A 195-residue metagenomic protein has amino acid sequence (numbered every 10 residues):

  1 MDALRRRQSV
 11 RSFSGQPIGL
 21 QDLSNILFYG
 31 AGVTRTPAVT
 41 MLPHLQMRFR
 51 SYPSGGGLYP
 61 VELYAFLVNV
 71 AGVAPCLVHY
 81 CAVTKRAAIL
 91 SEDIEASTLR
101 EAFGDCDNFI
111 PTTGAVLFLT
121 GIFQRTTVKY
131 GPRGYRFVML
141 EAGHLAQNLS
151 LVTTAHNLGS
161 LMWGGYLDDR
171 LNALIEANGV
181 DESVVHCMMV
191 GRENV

Functional and structural regions predicted by a protein language model:
M1-T112: N-terminal amphipathic, basic helical "cap/leader" segment at the start of enzyme domains
R6-R7, T126, A146, N178: Extended interaction regions within the primary functional domain
I26, L63, L117-L119, F123-R125 (+2 more regions): Small-aliphatic-rich amphipathic alpha-helix that forms the alpha element of a beta-alpha
G55, G159-W163, V180: Short, surface-exposed helix-loop/turn micro-motifs enriched in polar/charged residues
V68-V70, I122, E193: Solvent-exposed coil/turn segments that connect beta secondary-structure elements in extracytoplasmic/periplasmic
L77-H79, V116-F118, C187-M189: Conserved hydrophobic/aromatic beta-strand scaffold that supports enzyme active sites
R86-A87, R170-G179: Short, mixed-charge aromatic SLiMs
E176-V195: A glycine-rich helix N-cap at a beta->alpha junction
